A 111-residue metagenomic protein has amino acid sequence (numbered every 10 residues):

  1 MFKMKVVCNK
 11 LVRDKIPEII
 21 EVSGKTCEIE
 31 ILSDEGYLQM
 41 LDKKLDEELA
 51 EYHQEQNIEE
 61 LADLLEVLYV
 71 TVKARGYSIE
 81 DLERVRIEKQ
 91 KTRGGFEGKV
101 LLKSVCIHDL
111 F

Functional and structural regions predicted by a protein language model:
M1-F111: Flexible "arm" and connector segments at domain edges
